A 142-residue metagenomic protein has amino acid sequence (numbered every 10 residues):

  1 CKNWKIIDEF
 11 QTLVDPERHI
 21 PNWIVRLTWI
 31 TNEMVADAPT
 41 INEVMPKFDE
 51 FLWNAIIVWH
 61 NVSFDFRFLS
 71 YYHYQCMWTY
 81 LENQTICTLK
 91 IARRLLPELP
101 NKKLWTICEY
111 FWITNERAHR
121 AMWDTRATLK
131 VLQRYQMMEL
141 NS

Functional and structural regions predicted by a protein language model:
C1-E82, P97-H119: Conserved non-catalytic scaffold segment of RNase H-like nuclease domains
T79-A92: Conserved beta-strand -> loop -> alpha-helix junction used to position metal-binding or nucleic-acid-contacting
Y110, L129-S142: Acidic two-metal-ion nuclease catalytic site recognized across multiple nuclease folds, prominently DnaQ/RNase D-T
W123: Acidic donor-binding loop at a coil-to-helix junction in glycosyltransferase catalytic cores that engages
